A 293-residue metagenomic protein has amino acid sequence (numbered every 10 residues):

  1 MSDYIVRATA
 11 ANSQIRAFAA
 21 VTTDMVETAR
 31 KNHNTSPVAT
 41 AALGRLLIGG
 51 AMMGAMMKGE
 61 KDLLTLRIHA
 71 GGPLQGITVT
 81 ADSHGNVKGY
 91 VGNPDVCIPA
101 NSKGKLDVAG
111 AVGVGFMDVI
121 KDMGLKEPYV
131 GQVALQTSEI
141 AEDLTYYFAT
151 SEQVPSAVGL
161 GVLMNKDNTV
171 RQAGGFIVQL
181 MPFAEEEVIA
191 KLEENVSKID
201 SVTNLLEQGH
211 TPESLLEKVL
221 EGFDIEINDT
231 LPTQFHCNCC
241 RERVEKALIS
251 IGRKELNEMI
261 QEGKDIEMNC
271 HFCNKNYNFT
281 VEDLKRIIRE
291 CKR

Functional and structural regions predicted by a protein language model:
M1-D229: Interaction interfaces in information-processing and related assembly proteins
S197-R293: Cys/His-clustered metal-coordination modules, chiefly Zn-binding fingers
